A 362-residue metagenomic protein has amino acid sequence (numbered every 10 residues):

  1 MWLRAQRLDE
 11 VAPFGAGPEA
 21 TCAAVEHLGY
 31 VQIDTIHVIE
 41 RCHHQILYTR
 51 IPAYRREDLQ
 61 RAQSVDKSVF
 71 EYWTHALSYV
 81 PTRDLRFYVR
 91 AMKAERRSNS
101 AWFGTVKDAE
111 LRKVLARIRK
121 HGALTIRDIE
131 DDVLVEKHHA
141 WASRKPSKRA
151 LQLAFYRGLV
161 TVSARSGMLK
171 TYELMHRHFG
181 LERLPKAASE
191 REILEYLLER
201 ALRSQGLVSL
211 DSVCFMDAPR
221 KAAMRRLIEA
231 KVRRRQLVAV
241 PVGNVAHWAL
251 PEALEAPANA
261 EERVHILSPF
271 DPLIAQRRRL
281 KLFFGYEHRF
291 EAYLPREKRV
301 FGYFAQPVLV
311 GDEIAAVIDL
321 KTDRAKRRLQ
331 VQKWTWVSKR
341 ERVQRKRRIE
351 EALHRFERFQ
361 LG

Functional and structural regions predicted by a protein language model:
M1-G362: Long, charged, low-complexity, helical-prone intrinsically disordered regions
